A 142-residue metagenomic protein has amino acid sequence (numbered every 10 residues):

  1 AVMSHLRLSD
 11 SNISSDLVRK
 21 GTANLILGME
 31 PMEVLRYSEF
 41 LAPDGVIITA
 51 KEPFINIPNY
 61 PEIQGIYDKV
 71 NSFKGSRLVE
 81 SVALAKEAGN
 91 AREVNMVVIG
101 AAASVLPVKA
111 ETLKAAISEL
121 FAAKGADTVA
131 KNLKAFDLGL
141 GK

Functional and structural regions predicted by a protein language model:
A1-K142: Active-site cofactor/cluster-binding pocket
